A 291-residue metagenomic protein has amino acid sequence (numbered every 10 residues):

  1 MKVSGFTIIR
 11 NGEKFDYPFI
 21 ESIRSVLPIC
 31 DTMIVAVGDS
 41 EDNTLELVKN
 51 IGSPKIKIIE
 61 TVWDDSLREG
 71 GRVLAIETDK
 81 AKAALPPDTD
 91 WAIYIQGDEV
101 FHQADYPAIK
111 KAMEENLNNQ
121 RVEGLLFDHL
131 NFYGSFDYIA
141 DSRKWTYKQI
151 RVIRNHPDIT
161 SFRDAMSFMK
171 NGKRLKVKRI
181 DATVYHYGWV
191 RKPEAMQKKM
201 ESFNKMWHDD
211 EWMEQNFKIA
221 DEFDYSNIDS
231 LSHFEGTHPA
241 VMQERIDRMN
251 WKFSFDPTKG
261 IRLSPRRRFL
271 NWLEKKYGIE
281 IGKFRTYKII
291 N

Functional and structural regions predicted by a protein language model:
K2-T7, V26, T32-V35, V184: Hydrophobic targeting segments
K2-V3, C30, T89, V122: Local beta-strand N-terminus motif with an aromatic residue
V3-F6, R10-N11, D16-P18, V37 (+1 more regions): Active-site-proximal specificity loops/subdomain of glycosyltransferases
F19-S25: Short amphipathic alpha-helix
P28, I51-S53, P87, N119-Q120 (+2 more regions): Short, well-ordered coil/turn elements that cap or connect secondary structure elements
G71-D79, H102-N291: Catalytic-site signature of metal-activated, phosphate-bearing donor transferases, centered on the GT-A/GT-A-like
Q96-V100: The conserved acidic donor/metal-binding loop of glycosyltransferases
